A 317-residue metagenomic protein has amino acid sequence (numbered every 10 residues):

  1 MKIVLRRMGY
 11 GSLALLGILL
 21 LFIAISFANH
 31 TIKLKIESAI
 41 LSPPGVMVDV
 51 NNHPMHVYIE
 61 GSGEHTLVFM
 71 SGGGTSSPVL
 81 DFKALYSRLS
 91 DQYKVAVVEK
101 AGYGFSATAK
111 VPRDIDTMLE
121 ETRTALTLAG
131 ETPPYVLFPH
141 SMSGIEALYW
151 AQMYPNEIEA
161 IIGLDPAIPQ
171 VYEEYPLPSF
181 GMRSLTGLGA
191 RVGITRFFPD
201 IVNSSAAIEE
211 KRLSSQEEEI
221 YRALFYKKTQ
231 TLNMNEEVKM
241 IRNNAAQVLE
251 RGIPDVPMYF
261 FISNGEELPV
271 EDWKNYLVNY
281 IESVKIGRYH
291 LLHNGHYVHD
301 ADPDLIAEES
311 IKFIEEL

Functional and structural regions predicted by a protein language model:
K2-L67, D91-Y93, T132, E315-L317: Alpha/beta-hydrolase fold catalytic core
H53-F105: Conserved HGGG/HGGXW glycine-rich cap/lid loop of the alpha/beta-hydrolase fold
V97-F138: Active-site loop/oxyanion-hole signature of alpha/beta-hydrolase fold enzymes
T132-P176: Conserved hydrolase catalytic core segment
V171-R222, T231-G252: Helix-rich cap/lid subdomain of alpha/beta-hydrolase
L213-K285, H290: Conserved serine/cysteine hydrolase catalytic core
L291-P303: Catalytic histidine-centered segment of alpha/beta-hydrolase-like enzymes
D300-K312: Post-His helix in hydrolase/transferase enzymes
